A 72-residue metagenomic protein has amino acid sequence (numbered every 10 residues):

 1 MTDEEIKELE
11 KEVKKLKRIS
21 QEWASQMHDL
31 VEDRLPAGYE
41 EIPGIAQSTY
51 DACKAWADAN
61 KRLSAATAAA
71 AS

Functional and structural regions predicted by a protein language model:
M1, T67-S72: Short intrinsically disordered terminal tails
M1-L30: N-terminal acidic leader/helix
D29-A68: Short, charge-rich amphipathic interface segments used for partner binding and complex assembly
